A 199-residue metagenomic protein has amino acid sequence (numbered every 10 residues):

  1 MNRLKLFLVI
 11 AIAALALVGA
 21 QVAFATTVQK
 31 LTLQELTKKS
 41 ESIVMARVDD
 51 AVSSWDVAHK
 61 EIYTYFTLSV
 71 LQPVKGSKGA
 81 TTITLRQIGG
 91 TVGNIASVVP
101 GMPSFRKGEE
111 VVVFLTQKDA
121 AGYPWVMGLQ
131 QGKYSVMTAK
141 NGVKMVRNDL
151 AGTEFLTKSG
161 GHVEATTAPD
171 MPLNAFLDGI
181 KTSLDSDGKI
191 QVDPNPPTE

Functional and structural regions predicted by a protein language model:
R3-E199: Transition segments tied to proteolytic processing and entry into folded domains
